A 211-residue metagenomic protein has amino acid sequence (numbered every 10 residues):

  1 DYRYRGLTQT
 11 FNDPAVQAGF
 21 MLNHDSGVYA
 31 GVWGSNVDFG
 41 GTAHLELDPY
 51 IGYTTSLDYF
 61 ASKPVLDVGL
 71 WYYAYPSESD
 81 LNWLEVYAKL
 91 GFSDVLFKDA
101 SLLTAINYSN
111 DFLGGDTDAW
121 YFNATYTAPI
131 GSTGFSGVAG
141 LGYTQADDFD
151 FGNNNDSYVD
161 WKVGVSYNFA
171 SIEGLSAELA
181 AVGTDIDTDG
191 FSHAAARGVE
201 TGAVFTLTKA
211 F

Functional and structural regions predicted by a protein language model:
D1-D38: Short glycine/proline- and aromatic-enriched beta-strand/turn motifs that initiate or cap beta-hairpins
D1-Y4, G34-D38, T55, Y72-P76 (+7 more regions): Transmembrane beta-strands of outer-membrane beta-barrel pores
R5-L7, G41-A43, S77-L81, D99 (+3 more regions): Outer-membrane beta-barrel proteins
N12-V16, A43-L47, P64, D80-V86 (+3 more regions): Residues that define the transmembrane beta-barrel architecture of outer-membrane proteins
A18, V28-V32, P49, P64-V68 (+7 more regions): Transmembrane beta-strands of outer-membrane beta-barrel proteins
G27, G41, S56-V65, E78-D80 (+3 more regions): Short loop/turn motifs that connect adjacent beta-strands in outer-membrane beta-barrel proteins
W83-Y158: Detector for outer-membrane/organellar transmembrane beta-barrel domains, recognizing the amphipathic beta-strand
V163, Y167-F169, A196-F211: Outer-membrane beta-barrel "beta-signal"
